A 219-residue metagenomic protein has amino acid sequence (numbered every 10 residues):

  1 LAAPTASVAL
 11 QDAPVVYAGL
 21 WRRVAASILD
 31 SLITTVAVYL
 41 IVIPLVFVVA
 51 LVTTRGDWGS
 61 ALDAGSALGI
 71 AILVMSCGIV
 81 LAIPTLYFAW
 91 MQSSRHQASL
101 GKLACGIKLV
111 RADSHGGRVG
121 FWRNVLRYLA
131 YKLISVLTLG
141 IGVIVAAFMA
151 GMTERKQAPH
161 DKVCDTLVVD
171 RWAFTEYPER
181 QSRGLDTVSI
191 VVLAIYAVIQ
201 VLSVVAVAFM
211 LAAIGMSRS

Functional and structural regions predicted by a protein language model:
L1-L10: Intrinsically disordered, low-complexity Pro/Gly-rich regions
V8, K108-L109, L167-D170: Short, charged N-terminal extramembrane segments
P14-A25, S31, Y87-L103, R118 (+1 more regions): Juxtamembrane cytosolic face of transmembrane helices
P14-T53, C77-Q97, A212-M216: Cytosolic-side membrane-entry/anchor segment at the start of a transmembrane helix
L29, I33, A37, I41 (+5 more regions): Lipid-exposed faces of alpha-helical membrane segments in multi-pass integral membrane proteins
V38-L81, S189-S219: Membrane-helix interface segments in multi-pass membrane proteins
R111-N124: A structural micro-motif at secondary-structure boundaries
